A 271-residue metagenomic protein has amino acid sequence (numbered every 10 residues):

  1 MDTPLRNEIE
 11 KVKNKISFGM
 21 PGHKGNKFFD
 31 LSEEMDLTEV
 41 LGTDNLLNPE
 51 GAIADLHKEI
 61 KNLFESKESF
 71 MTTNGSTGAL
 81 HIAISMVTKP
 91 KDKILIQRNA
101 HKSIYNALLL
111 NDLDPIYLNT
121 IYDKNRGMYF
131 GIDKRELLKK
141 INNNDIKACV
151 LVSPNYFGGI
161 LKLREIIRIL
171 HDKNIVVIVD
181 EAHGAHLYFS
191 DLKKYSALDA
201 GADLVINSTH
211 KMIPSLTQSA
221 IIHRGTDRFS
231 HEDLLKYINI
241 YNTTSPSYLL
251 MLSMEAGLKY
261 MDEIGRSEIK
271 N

Functional and structural regions predicted by a protein language model:
M1-G51: N-terminal "arm"/small-domain region of PLP-dependent enzymes with the aminotransferase-like
D2-E8, K27-F29, S66, S76-N271: Conserved PLP-enzyme active-site core in the AAT-like
I16-G19, E39, N62, T72-G75 (+2 more regions): Generic detector of intrinsically disordered, low-complexity, polar/charged segments
E33, L37-G78, N99-A100: Conserved N-terminal alpha-helix of the aminotransferase class I/II PLP-enzyme fold
